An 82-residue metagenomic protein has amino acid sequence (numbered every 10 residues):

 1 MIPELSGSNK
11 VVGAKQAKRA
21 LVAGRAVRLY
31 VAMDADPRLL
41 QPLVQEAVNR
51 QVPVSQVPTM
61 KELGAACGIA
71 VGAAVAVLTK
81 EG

Functional and structural regions predicted by a protein language model:
M1-R25, D34-L39: Ribosome large-subunit tunnel/peptidyl-transferase-proximal elements
S6-V12, Q51-P58: Short, exposed beta-strand "edge-strand" segments with a Pro/Gly-rich flavor and a Y/T-containing core
L43: Aromatic/hydrophobic pocket-lining residues that form π-stacking "cages" and hydrophobic walls in ligand
V48: Anion (oxyanion) recognition and catalysis
V52-G82: C-terminal structural segments of small proteins and small subunits
